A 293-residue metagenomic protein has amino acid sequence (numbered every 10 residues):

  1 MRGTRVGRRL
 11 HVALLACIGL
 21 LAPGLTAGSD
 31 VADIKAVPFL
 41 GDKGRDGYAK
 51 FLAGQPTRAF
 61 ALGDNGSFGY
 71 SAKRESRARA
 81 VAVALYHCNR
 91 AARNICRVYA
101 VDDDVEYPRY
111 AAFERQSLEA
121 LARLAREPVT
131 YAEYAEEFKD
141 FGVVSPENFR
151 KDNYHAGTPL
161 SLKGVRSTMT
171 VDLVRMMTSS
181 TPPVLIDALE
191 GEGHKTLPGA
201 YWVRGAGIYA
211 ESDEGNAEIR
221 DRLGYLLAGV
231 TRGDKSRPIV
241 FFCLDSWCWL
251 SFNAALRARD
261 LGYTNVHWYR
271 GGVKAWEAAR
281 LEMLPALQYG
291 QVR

Functional and structural regions predicted by a protein language model:
R2-L14: Bacterial N-terminal signal peptides that target proteins for export
V12-A22: Bacterial N-terminal signal peptides
A27-E127: Secreted/extracellular ectodomain signature
A61-A72, D152-T158, W202-G205: Acidic/histidine-rich, surface-exposed loop or edge segments in extracytoplasmic proteins
G66-F68, E75-S76, D103-E106, E190-H194 (+4 more regions): Solvent-exposed loop/turn segments at secondary-structure junctions within structured extracellular/periplasmic domains
S117-L197, Y289-R293: Flexible, polar/low-complexity N-terminal or interdomain linker segments that lie immediately upstream of folded
P183-V184, A188-R222, R232: Mid-length scaffold segments of soluble, non-membrane domains
R220-W276: Catalytic cysteine-centered active loop of the rhodanese-like fold, especially the PTP/DSP P-loop
